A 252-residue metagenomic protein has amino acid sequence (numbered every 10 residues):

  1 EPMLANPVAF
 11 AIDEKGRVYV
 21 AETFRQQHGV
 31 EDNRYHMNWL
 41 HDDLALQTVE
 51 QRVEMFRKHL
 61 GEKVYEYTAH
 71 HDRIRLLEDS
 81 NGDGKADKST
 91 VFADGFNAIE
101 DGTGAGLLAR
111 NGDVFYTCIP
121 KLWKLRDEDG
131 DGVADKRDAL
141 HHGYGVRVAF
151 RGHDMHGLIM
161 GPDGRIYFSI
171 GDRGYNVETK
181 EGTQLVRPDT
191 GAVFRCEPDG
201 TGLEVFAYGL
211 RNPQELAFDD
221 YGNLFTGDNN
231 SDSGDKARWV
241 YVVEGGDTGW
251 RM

Functional and structural regions predicted by a protein language model:
E1-M252: Beta-propeller domains with acidic blade repeats across secreted/periplasmic ectodomains and cytosolic WD/CNH propellers
